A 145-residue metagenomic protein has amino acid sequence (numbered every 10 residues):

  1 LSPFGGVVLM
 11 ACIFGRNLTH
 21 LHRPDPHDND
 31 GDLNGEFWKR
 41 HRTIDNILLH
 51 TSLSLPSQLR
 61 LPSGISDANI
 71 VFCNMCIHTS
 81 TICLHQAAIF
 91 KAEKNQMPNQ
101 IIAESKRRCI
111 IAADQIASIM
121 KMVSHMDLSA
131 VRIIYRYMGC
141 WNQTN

Functional and structural regions predicted by a protein language model:
L1-H50, S54, R60-N145: Extended, leucine-rich alpha-helical cores of fungal transcription factors
